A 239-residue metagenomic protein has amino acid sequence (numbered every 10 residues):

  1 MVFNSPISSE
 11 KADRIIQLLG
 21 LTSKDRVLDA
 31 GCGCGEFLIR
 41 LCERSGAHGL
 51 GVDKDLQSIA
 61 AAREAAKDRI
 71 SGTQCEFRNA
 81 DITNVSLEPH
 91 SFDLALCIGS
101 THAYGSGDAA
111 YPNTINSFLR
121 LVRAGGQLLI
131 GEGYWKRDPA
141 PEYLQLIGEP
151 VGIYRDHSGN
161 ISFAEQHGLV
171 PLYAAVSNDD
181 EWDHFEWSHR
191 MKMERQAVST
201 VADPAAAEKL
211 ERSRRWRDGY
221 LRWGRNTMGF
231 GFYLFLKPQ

Functional and structural regions predicted by a protein language model:
P6-S23: Conserved alpha-helix/loop element of class I SAM-dependent methyltransferases that forms part of the SAM/SAH-binding
K24-G33: Conserved class I S-adenosyl-L-methionine
C34-N84: Class I SAM-dependent methyltransferase SAM/SAH-binding core
N84-A95: A short acidic, Gly/Pro-enriched loop at the edge of an enzyme's catalytic core that lines a small-molecule cofactor
L94-A109: A short SAM/SAH-binding and catalytic strip from SAM-dependent methyltransferases
P112-Q127: A short glycine-rich, Lys/Arg-flanked "PGG" loop and its adjoining helix->strand segment in the class I
I130-V151: Short, glycine-/aromatic-enriched active-site segment of Class I SAM-dependent methyltransferases
A175-Q239: Conserved Class I S-adenosyl-L-methionine
